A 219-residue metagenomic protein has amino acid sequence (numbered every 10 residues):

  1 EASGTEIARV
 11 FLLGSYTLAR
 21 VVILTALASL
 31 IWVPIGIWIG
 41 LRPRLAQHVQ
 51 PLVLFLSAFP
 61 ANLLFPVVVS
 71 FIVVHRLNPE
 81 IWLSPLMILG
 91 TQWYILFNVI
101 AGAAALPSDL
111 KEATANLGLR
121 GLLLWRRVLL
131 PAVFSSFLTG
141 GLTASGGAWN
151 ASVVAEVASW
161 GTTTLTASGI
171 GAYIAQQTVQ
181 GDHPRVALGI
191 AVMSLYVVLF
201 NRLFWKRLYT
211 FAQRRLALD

Functional and structural regions predicted by a protein language model:
E1-I23, R202-D219: N-terminal, non-cleaved signal-anchor transmembrane helix
F11, I23-V53: Transmembrane-helix boundary motif in ABC transporter permease subunits
G14-T25, L52-N62, L106, G140-A144 (+1 more regions): Loop-to-transmembrane-helix entry motif
P43-L45, H183-D219: C-terminal transmembrane helix and the adjacent membrane-cytosol boundary/short C-terminal tail of inner/organellar
L54-T91: Generic hydrophobic transmembrane alpha-helix motif, especially the helices
P85, G121-A155, A187-L188, V192 (+1 more regions): Transmembrane alpha-helices
N98-T139, I174: Short cytoplasmic-facing helical segments at TM-TM junctions of multi-pass membrane proteins
N150-A187, V192, A217-D219: Glycine-rich helix-loop "coupling/hinge" segments at transmembrane-helix boundaries in multipass transporters
